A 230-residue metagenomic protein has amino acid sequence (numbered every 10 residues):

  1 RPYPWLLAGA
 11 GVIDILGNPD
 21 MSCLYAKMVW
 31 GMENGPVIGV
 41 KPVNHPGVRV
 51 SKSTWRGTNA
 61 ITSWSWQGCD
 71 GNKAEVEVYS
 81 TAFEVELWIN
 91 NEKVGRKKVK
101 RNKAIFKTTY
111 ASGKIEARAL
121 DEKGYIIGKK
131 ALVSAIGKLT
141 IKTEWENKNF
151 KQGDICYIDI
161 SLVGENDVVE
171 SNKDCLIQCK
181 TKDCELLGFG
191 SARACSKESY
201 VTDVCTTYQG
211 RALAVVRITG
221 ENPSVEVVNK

Functional and structural regions predicted by a protein language model:
R1-Q152, E165-N166: Substrate-binding clefts and catalytic carboxylate motifs of secreted carbohydrate-active enzymes
A74, F83-E86, I115, I158 (+2 more regions): Short beta-strand/loop motifs in extracellular/secreted proteins, especially within beta-sandwich accessory domains
E84-N91, D174-G188: Extended low-complexity, serine/threonine- and proline-enriched intrinsically disordered segments
G95-V99, A194-Q209: Short, acidic Ser/Thr/Gly-rich low-complexity loop/linker segments typical of extracellular and cell-surface proteins
I105-Y110, Y200-G220: Short, hydrophobic beta-strand segments
Y110-K114, G153-I155, D174, Q209 (+1 more regions): Extracellular Ig-like/FN3 beta-sandwich strand-entry sites
A119, L162, V227-N229: Conserved structural position at the C-terminal beta-strand of extracellular beta-sandwich adhesion modules
K138-T140, C179-S196: Short aromatic-acidic-glycine turn motif
